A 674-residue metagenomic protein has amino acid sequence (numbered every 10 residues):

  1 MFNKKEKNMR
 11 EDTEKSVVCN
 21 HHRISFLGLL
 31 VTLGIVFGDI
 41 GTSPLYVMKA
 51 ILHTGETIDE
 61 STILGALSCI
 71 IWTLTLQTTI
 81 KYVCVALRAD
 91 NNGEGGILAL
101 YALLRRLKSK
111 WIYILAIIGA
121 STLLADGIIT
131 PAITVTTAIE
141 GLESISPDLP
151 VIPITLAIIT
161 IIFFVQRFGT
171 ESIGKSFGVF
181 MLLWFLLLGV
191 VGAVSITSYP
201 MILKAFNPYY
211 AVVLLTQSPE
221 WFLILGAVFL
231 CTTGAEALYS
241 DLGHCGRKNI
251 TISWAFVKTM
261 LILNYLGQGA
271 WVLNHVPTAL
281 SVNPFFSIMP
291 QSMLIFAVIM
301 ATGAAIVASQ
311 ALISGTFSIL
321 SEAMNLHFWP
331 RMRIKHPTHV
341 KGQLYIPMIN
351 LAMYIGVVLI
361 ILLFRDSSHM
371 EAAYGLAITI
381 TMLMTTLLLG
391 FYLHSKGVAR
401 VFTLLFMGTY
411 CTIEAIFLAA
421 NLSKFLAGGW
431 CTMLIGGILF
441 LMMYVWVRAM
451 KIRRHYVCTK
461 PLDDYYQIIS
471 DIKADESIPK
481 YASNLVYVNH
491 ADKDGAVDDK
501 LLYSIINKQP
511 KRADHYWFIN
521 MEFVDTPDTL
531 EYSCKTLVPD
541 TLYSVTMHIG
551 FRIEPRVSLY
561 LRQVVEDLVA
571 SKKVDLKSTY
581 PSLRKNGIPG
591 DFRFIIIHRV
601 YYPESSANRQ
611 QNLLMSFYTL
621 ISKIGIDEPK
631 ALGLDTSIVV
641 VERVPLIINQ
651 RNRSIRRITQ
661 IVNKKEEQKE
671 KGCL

Functional and structural regions predicted by a protein language model:
F2-L674: The structured alpha-helical core of multi-pass membrane proteins
